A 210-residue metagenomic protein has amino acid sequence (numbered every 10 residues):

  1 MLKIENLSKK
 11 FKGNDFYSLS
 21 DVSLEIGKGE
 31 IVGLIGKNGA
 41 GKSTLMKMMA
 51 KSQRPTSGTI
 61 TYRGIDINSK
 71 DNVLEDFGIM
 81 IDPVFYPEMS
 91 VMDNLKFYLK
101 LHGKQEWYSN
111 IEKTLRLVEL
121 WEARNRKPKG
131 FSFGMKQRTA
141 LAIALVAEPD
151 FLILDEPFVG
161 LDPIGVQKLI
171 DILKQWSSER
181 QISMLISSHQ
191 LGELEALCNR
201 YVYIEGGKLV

Functional and structural regions predicted by a protein language model:
M1-I4, S8-D21, K28: A short, flexible loop at the N-terminus of ABC-type nucleotide-binding domains that lies
I35-K37: The feature captures the beta-strand-to-loop junction immediately N-terminal to the Walker
A50: Helix-to-loop junction immediately C-terminal to a conserved catalytic motif
G58-V73: Conserved ABC transporter NBD signature motif
K96, K100-A123: Conserved ABC ATPase "signature" region
L152-E156: Catalytic Walker B motif of ABC-type/P-loop ATPase nucleotide-binding domains
